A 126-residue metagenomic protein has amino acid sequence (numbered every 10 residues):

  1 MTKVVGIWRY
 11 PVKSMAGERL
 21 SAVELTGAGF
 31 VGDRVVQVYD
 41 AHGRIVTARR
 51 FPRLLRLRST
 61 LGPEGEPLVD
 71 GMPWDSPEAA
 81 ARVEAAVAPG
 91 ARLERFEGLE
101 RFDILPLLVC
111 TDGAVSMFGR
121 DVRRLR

Functional and structural regions predicted by a protein language model:
M1-R126: Small-residue-enriched flexible connectors and coil-helix boundary/helix-cap motifs
